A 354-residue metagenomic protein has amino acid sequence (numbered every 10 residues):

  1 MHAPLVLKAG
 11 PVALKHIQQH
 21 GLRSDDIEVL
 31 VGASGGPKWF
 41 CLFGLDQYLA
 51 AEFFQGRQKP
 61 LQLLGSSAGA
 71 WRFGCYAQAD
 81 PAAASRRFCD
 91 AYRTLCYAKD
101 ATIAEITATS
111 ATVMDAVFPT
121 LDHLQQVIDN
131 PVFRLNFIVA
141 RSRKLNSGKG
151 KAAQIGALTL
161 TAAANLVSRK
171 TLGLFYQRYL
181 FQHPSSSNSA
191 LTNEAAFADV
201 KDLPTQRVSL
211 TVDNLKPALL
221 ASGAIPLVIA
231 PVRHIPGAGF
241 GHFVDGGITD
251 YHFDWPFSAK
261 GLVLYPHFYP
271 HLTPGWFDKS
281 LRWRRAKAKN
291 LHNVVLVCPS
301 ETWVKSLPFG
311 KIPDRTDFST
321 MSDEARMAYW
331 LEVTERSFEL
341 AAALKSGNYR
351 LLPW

Functional and structural regions predicted by a protein language model:
M1-Q62, C75-W354: Patatin-like phospholipase
S67: Catalytic nucleophile serine of serine hydrolases, specifically the conserved "nucleophile elbow" pentapeptide
